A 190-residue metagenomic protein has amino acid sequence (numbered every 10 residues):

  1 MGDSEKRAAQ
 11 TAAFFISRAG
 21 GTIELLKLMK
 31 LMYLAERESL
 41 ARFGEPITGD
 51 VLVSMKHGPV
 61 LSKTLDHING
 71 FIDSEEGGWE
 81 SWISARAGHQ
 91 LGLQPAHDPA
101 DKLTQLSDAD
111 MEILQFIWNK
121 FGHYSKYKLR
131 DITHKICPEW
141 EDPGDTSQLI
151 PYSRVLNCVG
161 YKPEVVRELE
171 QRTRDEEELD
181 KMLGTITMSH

Functional and structural regions predicted by a protein language model:
M1-H190: Domain-edge interaction signal
